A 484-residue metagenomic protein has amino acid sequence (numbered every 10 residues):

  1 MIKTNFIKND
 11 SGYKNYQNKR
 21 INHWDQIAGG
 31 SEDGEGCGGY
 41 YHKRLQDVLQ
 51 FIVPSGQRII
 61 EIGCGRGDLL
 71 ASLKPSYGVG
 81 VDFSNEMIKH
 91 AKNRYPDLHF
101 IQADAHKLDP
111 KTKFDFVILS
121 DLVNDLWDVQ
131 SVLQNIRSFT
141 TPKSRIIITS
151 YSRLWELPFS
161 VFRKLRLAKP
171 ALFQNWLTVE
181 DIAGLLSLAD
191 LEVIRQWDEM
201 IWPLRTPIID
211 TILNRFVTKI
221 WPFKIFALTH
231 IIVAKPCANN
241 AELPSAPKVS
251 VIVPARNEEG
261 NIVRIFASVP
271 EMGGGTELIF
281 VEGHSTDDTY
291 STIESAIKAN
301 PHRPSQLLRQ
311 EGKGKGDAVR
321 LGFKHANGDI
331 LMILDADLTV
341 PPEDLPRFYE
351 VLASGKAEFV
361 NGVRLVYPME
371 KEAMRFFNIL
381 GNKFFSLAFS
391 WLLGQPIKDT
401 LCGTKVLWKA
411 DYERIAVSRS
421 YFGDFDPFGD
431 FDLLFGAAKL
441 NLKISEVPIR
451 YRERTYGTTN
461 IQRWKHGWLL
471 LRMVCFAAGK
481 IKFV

Functional and structural regions predicted by a protein language model:
I2-N5, N214-V249, V253, R264-E271 (+1 more regions): Hydrophobic helical membrane-anchoring modules
I2-V53, P207, F216-V217: Conserved class I S-adenosyl-L-methionine
G65-K107: Class I SAM-dependent methyltransferase SAM/SAH-binding core
Q130-P142: A short glycine-rich, Lys/Arg-flanked "PGG" loop and its adjoining helix->strand segment in the class I
K143-S150: Conserved beta-strand signature within the Rossmann-like core of class I S-adenosyl-L-methionine
W155-P170, N175, P304, Q310-H325 (+4 more regions): Acceptor/aglycone-binding surface of glycosyltransferases and processive sugar-polymer synthases
E282-S291: A conserved acidic beta->alpha catalytic loop
L331: Short aromatic/hydrophobic "clamp" motif used to bind/position activated sugar donors
